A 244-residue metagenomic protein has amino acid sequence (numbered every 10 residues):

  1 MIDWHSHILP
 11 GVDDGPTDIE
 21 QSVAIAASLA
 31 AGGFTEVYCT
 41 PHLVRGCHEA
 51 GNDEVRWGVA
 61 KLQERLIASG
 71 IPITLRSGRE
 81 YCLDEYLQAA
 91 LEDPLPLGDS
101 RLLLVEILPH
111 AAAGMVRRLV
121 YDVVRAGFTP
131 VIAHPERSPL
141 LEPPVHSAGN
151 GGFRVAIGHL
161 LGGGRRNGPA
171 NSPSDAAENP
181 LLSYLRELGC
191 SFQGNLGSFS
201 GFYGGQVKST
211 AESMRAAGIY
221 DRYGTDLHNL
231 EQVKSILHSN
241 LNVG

Functional and structural regions predicted by a protein language model:
M1-G70, G152: An N-terminally biased module of ancient metal coordination in phosphate/nucleic-acid-related enzymes
I2-S6, V37-C39, L75-R79, L103-V105 (+3 more regions): Hydrophobic faces of well-ordered beta-strands that scaffold small-molecule active sites in alpha/beta enzyme cores
I8-I19, L103-A111, F199-G204: Active-site mouth loops of central-metabolism enzymes
D18-Q21, E54-R56, A90, S174-L182 (+2 more regions): Charged helix-capping and loop-helix junction motifs
L43-C47, C82-D84, E136-L141, F199-F202 (+1 more regions): Active-site environment of divalent metal-dependent phosphoester hydrolases
E49-G189: Extended substrate/RNA-proximal surfaces in nucleic-acid metabolism proteins
G189-G201: His/Asp/Glu-enriched short active-site or ligand-binding loop at hydrolase and phosphoryl-transfer sites
Y220-S235: Short acidic/histidine-rich active-site segments
